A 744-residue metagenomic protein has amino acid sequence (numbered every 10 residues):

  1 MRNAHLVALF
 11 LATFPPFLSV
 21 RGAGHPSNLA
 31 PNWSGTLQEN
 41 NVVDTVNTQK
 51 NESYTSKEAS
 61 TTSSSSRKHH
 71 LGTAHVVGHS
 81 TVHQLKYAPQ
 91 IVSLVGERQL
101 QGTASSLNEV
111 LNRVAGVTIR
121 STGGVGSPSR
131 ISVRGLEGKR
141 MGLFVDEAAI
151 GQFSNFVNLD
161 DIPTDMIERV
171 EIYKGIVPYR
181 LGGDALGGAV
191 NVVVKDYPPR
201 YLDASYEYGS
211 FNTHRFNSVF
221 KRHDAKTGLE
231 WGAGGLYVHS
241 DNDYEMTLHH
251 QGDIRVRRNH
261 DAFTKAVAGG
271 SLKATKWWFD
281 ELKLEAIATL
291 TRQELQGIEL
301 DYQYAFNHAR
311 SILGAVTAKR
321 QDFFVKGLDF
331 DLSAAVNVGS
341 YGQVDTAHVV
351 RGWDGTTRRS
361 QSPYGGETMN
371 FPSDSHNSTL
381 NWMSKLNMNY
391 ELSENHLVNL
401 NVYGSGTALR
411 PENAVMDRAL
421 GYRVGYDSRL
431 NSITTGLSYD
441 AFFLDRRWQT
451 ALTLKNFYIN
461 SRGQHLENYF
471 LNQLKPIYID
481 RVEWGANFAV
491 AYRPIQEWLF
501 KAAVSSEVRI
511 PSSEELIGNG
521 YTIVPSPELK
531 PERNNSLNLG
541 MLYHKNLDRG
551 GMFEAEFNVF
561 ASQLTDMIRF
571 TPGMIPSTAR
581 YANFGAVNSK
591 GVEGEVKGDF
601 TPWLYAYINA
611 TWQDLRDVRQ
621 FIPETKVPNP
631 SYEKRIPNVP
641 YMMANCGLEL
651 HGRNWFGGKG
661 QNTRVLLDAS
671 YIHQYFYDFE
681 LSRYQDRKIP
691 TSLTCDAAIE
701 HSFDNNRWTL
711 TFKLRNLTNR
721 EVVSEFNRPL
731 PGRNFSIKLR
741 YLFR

Functional and structural regions predicted by a protein language model:
K68-Q101, R130: N-terminal periplasmic "start-of-domain" segments of outer-membrane beta-barrel proteins
V92, N108-A148: Extracytoplasmic beta-strand/coil segments of soluble accessory domains associated with Gram-negative outer-membrane
A148-G175: Short acidic/polar hinge/loop motifs at secondary-structure boundaries that mediate gating or recognition
V177-Y179, A189, V194-H223, G235 (+1 more regions): Short strand-turn segments of transmembrane beta-barrel domains in outer membranes, especially the first one or two
P199, E207, A225-A305: Periplasmic-side early beta-strands and strand-to-turn transitions of outer-membrane beta-barrels
T227, R493, K501-S505, E532-K590 (+2 more regions): Membrane-embedded beta-barrel scaffold of Gram-negative outer-membrane proteins
K273-L290, A309-F470, K475-P476, R481-N487 (+4 more regions): Face-selective signature of the C-terminal outer-membrane beta-barrel domain
E554-A555, F560-Q563, A582-F676: Gram-negative outer-membrane beta-barrel transporters
